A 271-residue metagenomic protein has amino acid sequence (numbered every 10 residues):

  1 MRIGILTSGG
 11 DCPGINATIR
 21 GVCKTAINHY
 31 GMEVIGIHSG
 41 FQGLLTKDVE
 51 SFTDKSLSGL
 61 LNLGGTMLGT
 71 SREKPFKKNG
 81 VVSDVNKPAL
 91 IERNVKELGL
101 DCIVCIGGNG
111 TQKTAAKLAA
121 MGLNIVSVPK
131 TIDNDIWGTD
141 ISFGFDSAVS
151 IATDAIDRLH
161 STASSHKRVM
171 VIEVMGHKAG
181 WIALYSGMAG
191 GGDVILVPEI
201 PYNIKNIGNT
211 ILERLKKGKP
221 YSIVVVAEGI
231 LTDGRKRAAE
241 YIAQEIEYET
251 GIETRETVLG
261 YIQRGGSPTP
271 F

Functional and structural regions predicted by a protein language model:
M1-D48: N-terminal phosphate-binding or glycine-rich loops at protein starts, especially the Walker A/P-loop of NTPases
R2-G4, N124, S222: Residues that mark the start of a beta-strand
T18-V22, N109-L123, A183: Short Gly/Thr/Asp-enriched flexible loops that form oxyanion-binding sites at enzyme active sites
G31, H38, A119-S142, L196-N203 (+1 more regions): Short, acidic/small-residue loops that bind anionic groups at enzyme active sites
T46-I103, F143-S150, D154: Glycine-rich oxoanion-binding loops at beta->alpha junctions
N94, C105-G107, A115-K117, F145-H166 (+2 more regions): Accessory alpha-helical/coil subdomains and C-terminal extensions that flank or cap enzyme catalytic cores
Y261-F271: Catalytic, metal-anchored helix/loop core of enzyme active sites in primary metabolism
